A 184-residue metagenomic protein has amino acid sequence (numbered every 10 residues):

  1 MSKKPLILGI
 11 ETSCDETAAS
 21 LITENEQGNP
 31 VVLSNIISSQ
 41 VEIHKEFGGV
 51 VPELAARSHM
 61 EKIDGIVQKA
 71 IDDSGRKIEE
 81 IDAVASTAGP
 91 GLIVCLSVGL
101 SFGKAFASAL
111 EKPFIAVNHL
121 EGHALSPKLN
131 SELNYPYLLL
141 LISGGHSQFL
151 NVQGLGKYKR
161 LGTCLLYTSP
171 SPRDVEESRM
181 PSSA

Functional and structural regions predicted by a protein language model:
S2-K3, A105, F114-L138: Conserved phosphate-binding catalytic cores of ATP/NTP-utilizing and phosphoryl-transfer enzymes
P5-E80, S86-P90, H123: N-terminal beta-alpha supersecondary unit
G9-I10, N35-I37, A85-T87, N118 (+2 more regions): Short beta-strand segments
T17-I22, L139, S147-N151: Short beta-strand scaffold segments in enzyme catalytic cores
S86, V94, F114-H119, R160: General beta-strand structural signal in soluble alpha/beta enzymes
S86-L110: Short Gly/Thr/Asp-enriched flexible loops that form oxyanion-binding sites at enzyme active sites
S147-Y158, S169: Acidic/polar active-site rim loop that often engages polyanionic ligands
Y167, P172-A184: Single conserved hydrophobic/aromatic residue that forms the stacking wall/gate of nucleotide- or nucleobase-binding
